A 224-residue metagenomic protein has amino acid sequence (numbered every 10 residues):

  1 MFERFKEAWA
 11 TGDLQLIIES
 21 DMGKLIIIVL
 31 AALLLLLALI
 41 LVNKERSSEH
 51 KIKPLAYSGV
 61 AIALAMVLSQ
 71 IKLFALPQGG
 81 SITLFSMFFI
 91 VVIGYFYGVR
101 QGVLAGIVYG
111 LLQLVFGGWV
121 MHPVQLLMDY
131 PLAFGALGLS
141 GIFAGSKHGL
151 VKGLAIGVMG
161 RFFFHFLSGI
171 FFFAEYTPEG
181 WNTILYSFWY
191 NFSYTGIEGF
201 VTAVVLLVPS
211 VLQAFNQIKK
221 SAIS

Functional and structural regions predicted by a protein language model:
F2-I28, P77-G80, H122-P123, I142-S224: Membrane-embedded alpha-helical hairpins and interfacial helices in multi-pass inner-membrane proteins
K6-T11, I62-I71, V108-G117, V158-L167: Aromatic-anchored segments of alpha-helical transmembrane domains
K24-V92: Hydrophobic transmembrane alpha-helices
A31-K44, A56-I62, V67, Q125-I170: Short helix-perturbing small/polar motifs within transmembrane alpha-helices
L55-G59, F88, V99, V103-I107 (+6 more regions): Hydrophobic alpha-helical transmembrane segments
S69-I82, I107-I142, F173-E175: Interfacial aromatic-anchored transmembrane helix boundaries in multi-pass membrane proteins
L84-G102, L139-S140: Generic transmembrane alpha-helix motif of multi-pass integral membrane proteins
M87-V91, L114-G117, A133, L137 (+2 more regions): Hydrophobic transmembrane alpha-helices of multi-pass small-molecule transporters
